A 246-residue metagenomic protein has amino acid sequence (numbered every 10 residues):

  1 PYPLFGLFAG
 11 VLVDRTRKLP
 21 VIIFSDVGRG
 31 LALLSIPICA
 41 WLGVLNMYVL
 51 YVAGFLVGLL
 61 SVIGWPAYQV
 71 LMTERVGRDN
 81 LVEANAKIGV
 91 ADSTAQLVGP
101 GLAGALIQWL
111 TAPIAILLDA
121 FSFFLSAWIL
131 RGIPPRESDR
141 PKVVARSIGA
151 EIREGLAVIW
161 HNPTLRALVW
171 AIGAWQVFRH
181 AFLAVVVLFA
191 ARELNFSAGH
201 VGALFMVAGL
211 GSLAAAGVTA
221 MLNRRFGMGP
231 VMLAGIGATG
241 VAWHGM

Functional and structural regions predicted by a protein language model:
P1-M246: Alpha-helical transmembrane-bundle signature of multi-pass membrane transport and export proteins
